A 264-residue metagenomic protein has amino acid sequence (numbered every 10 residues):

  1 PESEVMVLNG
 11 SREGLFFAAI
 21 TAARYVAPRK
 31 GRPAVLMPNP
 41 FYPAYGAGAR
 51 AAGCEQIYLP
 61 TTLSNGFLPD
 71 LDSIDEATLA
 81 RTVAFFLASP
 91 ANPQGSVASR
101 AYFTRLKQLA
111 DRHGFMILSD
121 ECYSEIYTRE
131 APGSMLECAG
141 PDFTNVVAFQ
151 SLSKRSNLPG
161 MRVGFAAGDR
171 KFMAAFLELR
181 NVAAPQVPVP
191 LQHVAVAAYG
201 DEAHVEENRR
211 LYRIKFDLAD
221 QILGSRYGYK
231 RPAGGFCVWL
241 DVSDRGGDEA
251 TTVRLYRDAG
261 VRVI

Functional and structural regions predicted by a protein language model:
P1-I264: PLP-dependent class I/II
